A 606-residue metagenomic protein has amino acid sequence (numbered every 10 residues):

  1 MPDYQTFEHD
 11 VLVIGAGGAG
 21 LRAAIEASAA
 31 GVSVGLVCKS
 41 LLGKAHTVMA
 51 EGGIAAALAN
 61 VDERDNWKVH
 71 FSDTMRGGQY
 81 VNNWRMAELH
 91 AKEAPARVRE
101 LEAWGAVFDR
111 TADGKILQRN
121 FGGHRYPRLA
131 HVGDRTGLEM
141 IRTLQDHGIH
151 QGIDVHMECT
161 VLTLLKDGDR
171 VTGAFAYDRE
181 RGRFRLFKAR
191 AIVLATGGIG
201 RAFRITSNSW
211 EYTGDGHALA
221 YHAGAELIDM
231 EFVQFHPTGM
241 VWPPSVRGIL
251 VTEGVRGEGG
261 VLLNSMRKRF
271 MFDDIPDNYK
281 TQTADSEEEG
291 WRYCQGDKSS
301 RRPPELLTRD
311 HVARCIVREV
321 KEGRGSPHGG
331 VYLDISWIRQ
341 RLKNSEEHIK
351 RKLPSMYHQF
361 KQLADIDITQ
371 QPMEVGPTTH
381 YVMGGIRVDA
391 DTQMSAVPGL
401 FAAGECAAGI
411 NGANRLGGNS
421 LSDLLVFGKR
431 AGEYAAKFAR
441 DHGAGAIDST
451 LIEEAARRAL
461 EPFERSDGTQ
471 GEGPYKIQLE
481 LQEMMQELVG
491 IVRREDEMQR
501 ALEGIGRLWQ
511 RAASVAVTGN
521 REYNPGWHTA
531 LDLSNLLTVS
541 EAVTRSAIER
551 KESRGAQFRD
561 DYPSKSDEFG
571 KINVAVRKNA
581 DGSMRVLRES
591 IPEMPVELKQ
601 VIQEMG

Functional and structural regions predicted by a protein language model:
T6-H9, R181-A191, A396-V397: Core beta-strand elements of the Rossmann-like FAD/NAD(P) dinucleotide-binding domain in flavoenzyme oxidoreductases
V11-L36: N-terminal Rossmann-like FAD-binding beta1-loop-alpha1 element of flavoenzymes
S28-I54: Glycine-rich FAD pyrophosphate-binding loop
L42, E226-Q362, K437-R440, Q478: An anion/pyrophosphate-binding glycine-rich loop and adjacent beta-alpha core in soluble alpha-beta enzymes
A56-H90: Glycine-rich active-site loop/strand segments that organize a redox cofactor
R97-R183, K188, A195, G239-P243 (+3 more regions): Conserved redox-cofactor binding core of oxidoreductases
A191-I249, N414-Y434: Glycine-rich loop(s) and the adjacent beta-strand/alpha-helix scaffold that form part
F438-Y523: Long, amphipathic alpha-helical stalk/connector segments used for oligomerization, subunit docking, or mechanical
